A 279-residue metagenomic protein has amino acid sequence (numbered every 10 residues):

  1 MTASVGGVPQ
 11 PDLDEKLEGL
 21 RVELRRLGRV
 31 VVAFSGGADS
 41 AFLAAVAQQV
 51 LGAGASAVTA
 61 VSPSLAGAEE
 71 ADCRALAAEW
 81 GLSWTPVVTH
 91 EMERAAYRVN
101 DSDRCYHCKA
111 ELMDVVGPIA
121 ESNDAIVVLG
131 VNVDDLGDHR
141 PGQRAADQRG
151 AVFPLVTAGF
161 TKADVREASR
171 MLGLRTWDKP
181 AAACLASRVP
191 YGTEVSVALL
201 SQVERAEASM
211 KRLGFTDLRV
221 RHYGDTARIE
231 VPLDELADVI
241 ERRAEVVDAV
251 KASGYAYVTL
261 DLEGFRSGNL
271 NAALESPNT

Functional and structural regions predicted by a protein language model:
T2-M171, A227, E245-Y255, L260 (+2 more regions): ATP-dependent adenylation/nucleotidyltransferase module used to activate substrates
A33, C184, E230: Conserved beta-strand segments that form the floor/walls of ligand-binding pockets within enzyme and binding domains
S56, H222-L233: Short, aliphatic-rich beta-strand segments
M92, P190-Y191, D234, S267: A short, flexible beta-alpha/helix-coil linker loop
V156-K162, R166-M210, G214-L218: Mid-to-C-terminal catalytic subdomains of enzymes that bind/position adenosyl phosphate moieties or nucleic-acid
T216-Y223, D261-L262: C-terminal boundary motif of the adenylate-forming
E235-E245: Short, conserved charged micro-motifs
G268-T279: Short, low-order "capping/linker" segments at domain edges
